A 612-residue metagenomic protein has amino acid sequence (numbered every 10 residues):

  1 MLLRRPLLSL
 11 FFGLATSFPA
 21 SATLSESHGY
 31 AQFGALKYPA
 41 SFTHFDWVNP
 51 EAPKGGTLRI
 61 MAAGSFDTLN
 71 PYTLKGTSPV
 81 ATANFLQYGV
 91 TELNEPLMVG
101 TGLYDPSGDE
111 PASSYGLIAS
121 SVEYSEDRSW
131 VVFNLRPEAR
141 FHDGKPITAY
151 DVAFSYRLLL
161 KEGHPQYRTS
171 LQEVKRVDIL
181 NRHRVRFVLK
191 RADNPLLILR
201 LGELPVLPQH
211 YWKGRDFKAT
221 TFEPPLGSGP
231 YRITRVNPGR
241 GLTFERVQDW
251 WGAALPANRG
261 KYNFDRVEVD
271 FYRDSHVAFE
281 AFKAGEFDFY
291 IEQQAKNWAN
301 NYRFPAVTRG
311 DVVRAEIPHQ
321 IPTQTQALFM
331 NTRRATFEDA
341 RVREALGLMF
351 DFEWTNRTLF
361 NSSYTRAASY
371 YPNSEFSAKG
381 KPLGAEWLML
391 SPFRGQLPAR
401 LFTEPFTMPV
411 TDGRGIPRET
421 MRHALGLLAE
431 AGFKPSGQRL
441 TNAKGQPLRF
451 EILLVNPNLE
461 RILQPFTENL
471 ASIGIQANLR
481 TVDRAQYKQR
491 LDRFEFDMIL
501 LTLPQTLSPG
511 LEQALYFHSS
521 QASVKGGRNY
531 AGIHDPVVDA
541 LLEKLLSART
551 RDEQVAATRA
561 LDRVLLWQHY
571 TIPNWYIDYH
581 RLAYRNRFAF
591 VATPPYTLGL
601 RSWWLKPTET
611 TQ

Functional and structural regions predicted by a protein language model:
A22-E126, R157, L226: N-terminal lobe/hinge region of extracytoplasmic solute-binding protein
L24, A62-G64, N237-R246, L348-T407 (+4 more regions): Detector for C-terminal structural segments
E26, H44, S65-Y88, P111 (+8 more regions): A structural "hinge/loop" feature
W47-P53, T73-Q87, S120-P165, L180 (+5 more regions): Aromatic- and charge-enriched surface segment that lines or borders ligand/interaction sites
P79-N84, Y88-D109, S113-G116, L201-E268 (+5 more regions): Gly/Pro-rich hinge or "lid" segments in bacterial periplasmic/extracellular proteins
V132, R136, A219, G252-R303 (+5 more regions): Ligand-site clamp/hinge motif
N134, R168-K213, S228-N237, K381-F393: Surface-exposed binding/hinge segments that line and control ligand-binding clefts or catalytic entry sites
R176-I179, T234-E245, D270-R334, R341-A345 (+4 more regions): Extracellular/periplasmic solute-recognition and catalytic clefts
